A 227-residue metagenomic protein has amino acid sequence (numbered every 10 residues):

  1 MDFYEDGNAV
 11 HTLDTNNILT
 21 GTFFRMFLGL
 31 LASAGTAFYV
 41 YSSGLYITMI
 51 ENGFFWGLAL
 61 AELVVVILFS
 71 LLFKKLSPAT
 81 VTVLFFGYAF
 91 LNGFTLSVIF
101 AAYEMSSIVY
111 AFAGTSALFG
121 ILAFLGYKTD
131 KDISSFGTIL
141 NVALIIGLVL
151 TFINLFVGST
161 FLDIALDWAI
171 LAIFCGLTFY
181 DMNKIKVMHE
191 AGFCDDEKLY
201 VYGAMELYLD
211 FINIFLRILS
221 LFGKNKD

Functional and structural regions predicted by a protein language model:
M1-D227: A hydrophobic alpha-helical transmembrane-helix feature that marks the membrane cores and membrane-interface segments
